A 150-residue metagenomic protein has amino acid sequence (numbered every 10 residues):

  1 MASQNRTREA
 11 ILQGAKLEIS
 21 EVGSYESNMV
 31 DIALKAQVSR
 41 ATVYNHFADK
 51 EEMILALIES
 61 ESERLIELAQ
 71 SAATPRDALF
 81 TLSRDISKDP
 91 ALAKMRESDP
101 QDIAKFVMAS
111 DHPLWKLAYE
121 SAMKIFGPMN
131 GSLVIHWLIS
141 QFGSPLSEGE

Functional and structural regions predicted by a protein language model:
M1-K35, E52: Basic, helix-initiating cap at the start of DNA-binding domains
G14-E21, R64-A72, L133, W137-Q141 (+1 more regions): Solvent-exposed, amphipathic alpha-helical segments
I19-V22, N28-M29, R40, K50-E61 (+1 more regions): Amphipathic alpha-helical segments enriched in hydrophobic/aromatic and basic residues that form the DNA-contacting
A36-F47: Short hydrophobic/aromatic patch on the recognition helix
E52, A56, E63-A91: Hydrophobic alpha-helical connector segments
F80-S110: Amphipathic alpha-helical segments used for helix-helix packing
R84, K88-L92, K124-E150: Amphipathic C-terminal alpha-helical segment
Q101-S132, H136: Amphipathic alpha-helical packing segments from all-alpha helical-bundle domains
